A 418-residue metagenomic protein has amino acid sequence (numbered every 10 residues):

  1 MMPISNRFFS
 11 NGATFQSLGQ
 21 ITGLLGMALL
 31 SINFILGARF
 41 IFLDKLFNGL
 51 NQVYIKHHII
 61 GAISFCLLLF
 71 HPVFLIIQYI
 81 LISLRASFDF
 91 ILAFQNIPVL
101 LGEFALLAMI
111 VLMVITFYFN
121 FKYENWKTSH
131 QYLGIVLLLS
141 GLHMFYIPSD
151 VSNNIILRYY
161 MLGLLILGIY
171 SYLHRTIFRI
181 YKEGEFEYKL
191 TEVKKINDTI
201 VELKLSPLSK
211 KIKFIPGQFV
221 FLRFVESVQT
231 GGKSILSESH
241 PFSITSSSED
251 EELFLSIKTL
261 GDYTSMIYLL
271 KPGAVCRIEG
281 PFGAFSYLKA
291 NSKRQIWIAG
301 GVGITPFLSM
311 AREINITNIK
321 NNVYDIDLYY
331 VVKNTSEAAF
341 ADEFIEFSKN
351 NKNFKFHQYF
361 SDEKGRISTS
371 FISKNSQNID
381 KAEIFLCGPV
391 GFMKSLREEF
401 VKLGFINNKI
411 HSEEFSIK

Functional and structural regions predicted by a protein language model:
M1-L173, G184: Membrane-embedded alpha-helical bundles of multi-pass integral membrane proteins
H57, H130, G217, I244 (+2 more regions): Short, conserved phosphate/pyrophosphate- and ester-handling motifs at nucleotide-, phospho-/glycolipid
L139-L142, D262-Y263, D325-K418: Reductase modules of NAD(P)H-dependent flavoproteins
K182-R277, K293, Y324, V331-N334 (+2 more regions): Ferredoxin-reductase
P281-N291: A short, basic/flexible loop-to-alpha-helix module at the beginning of a structural domain
R294-I298, F385: Conserved beta-strand elements of the Class I
I304-I319: Histidine-anchored nucleotide/phosphate-binding helix
